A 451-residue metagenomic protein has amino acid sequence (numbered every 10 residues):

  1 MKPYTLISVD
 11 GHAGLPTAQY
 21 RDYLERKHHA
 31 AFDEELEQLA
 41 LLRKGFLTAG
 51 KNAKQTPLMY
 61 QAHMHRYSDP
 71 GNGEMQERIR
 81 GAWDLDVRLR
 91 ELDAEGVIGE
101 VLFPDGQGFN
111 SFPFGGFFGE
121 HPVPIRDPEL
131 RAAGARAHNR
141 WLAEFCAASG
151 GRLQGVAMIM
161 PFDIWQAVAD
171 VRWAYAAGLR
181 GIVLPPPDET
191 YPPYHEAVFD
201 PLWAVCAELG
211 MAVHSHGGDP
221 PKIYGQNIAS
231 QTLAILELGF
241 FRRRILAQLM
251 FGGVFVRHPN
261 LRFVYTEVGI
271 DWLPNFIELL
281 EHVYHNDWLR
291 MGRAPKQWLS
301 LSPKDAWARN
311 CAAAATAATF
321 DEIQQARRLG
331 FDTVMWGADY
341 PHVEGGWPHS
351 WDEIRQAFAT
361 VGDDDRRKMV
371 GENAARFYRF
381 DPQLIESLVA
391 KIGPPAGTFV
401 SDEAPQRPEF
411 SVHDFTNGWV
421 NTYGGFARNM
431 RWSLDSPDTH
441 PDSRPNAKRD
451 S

Functional and structural regions predicted by a protein language model:
K2-T5, P16-G71, Q76-I79, D84-G99 (+11 more regions): Mid-to-C-terminal alpha-helical segments outside catalytic/metal-binding sites
I7-V9, E100-L102, Q154-A157, I182-L184 (+4 more regions): Hydrophobic faces of well-ordered beta-strands that scaffold small-molecule active sites in alpha/beta enzyme cores
D10-L15: Short polar catalytic/cofactor-binding loops
Q19-D33, P113-V123, A167, V171 (+2 more regions): Aromatic- and acidic-residue-enriched segments that line the glycan-binding/catalytic groove of carbohydrate-active
R66-I79, W83-V87, E91, E95-I245 (+2 more regions): Active-site gating/metal-coordination segments in enzymes
S149, G178, E208-L209, R257-L261 (+2 more regions): Structured helix-beta-strand junction loops
V213, G217-P220, F251-G253, P259-A308: Aromatic-lined glycan-binding groove of carbohydrate-active enzymes
